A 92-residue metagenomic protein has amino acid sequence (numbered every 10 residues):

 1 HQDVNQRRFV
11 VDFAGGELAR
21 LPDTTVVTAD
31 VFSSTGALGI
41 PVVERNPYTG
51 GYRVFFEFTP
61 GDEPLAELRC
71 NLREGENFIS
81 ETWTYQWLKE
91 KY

Functional and structural regions predicted by a protein language model:
H1-Y92: Terminal accessory/anchoring regions of large secretory-pathway or extracellular enzymes
